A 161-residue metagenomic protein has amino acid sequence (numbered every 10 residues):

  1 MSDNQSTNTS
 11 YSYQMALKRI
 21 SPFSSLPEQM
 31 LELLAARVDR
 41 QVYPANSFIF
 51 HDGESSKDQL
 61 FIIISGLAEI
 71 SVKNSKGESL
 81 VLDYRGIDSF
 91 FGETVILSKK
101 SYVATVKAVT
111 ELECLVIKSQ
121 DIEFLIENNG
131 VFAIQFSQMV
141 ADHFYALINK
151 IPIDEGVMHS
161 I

Functional and structural regions predicted by a protein language model:
M1-I161: Cytosolic regulatory regions built on CNB/CRP/Popeye-like sensor folds
